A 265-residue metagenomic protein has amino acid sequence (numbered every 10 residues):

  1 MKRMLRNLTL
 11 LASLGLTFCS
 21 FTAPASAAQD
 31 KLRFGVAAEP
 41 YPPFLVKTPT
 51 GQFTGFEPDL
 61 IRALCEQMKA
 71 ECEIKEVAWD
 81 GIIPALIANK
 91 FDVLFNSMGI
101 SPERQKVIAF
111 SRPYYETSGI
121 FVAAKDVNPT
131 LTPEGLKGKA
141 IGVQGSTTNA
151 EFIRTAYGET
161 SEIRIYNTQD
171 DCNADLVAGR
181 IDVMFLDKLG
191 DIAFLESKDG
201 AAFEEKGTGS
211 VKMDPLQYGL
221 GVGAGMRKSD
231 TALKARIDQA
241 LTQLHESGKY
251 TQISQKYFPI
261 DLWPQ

Functional and structural regions predicted by a protein language model:
T9-S20: Bacterial N-terminal signal peptides
S20-A27: Signal peptide processing junction and immediate N-terminal pro/mature segment of secreted/exported proteins
A27-M98, K106, I260: Extracytoplasmic small-molecule ligand-binding "clamshell" domains of the periplasmic binding protein/Venus flytrap
F34, A38-Y41, F53-E66, I120-N173 (+1 more regions): Bilobed "Venus flytrap"/periplasmic-binding protein-like clamshell domains and structurally analogous long
A38, E116-A123, K198-D238, F258-Q265: Periplasmic-binding protein-like
P58-Q67, V127, E134-G135, K139-A140 (+2 more regions): Extended ligand-binding regions for polar small-molecule ligands
E66-Q67, K75-E76, D80-V93, V107-A109 (+2 more regions): Short helices/loops that flank or line small-molecule/ion binding pockets
G81-P84, M98-K106, F152-T155, D182-Q217: A ligand-binding cleft/hinge motif common to bilobed small-molecule-binding domains
